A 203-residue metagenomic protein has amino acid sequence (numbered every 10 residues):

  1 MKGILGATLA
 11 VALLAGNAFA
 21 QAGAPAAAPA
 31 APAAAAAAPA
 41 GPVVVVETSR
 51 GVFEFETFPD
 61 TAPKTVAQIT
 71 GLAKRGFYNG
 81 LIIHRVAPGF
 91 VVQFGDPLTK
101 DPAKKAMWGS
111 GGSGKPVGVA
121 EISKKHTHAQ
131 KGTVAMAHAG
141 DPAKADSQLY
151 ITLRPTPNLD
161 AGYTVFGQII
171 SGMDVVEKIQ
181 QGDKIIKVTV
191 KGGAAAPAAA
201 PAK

Functional and structural regions predicted by a protein language model:
K2-K203: Cyclophilin-like peptidyl-prolyl cis-trans isomerases
